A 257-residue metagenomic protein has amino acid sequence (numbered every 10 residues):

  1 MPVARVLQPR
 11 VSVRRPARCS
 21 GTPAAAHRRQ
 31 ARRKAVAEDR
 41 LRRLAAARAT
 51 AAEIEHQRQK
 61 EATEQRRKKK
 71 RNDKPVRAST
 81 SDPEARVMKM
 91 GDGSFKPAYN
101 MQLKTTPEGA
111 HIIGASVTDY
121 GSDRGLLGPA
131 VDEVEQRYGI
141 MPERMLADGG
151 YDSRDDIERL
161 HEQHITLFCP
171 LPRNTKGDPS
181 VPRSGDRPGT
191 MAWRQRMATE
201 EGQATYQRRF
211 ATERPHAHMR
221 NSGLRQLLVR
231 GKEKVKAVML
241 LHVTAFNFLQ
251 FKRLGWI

Functional and structural regions predicted by a protein language model:
M1-I257: Anion-binding and metal-coordination hotspots
